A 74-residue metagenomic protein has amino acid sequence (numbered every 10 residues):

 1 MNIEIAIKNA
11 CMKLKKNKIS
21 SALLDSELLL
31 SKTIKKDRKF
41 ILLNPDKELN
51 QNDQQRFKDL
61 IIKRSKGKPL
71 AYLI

Functional and structural regions predicted by a protein language model:
M1-S21: Non-catalytic nucleic-acid substrate-recognition regions in nucleic-acid-modifying enzymes
A22-S26: Membrane-interface starts of transmembrane alpha-helices
S31-I74: Conserved AdoMet
